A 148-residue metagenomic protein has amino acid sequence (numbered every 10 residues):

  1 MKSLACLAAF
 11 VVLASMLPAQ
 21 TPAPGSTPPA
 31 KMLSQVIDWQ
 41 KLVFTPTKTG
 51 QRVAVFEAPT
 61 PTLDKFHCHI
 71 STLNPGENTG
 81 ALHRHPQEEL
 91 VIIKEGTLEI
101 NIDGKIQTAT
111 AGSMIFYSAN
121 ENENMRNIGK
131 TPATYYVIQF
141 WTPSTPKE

Functional and structural regions predicted by a protein language model:
M1-A5, Q20: Positively charged n-region of N-terminal signal peptides that target proteins for export
C6-M16: Bacterial N-terminal signal peptides
A19-K65, P146-E148: A short, N-terminal "cap"/entry segment at the start of jelly-roll beta-barrel domains of the cupin/DSBH fold
A54-E57, H67-H85: Conserved short histidine dyad/triad with adjacent acidic residue
L63, A119-T145: Ligand-binding loop in jelly-roll beta-barrel domains
P86-L98, D103: Glycine- and acidic-residue-biased ligand/ion/polar-headgroup-sensing regions
K105-A119: Short acidic-glycine-tyrosine-enriched beta hairpin
